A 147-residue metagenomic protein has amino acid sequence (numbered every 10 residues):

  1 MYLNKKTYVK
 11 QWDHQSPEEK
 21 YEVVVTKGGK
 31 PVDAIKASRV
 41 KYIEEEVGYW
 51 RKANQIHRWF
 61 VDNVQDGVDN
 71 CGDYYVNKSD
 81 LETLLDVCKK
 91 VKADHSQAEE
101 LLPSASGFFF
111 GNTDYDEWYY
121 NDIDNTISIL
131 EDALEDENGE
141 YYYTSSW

Functional and structural regions predicted by a protein language model:
M1-W147: Acidic (Asp/Glu-rich) sequence patches and key acidic residues that form negatively charged surfaces used
